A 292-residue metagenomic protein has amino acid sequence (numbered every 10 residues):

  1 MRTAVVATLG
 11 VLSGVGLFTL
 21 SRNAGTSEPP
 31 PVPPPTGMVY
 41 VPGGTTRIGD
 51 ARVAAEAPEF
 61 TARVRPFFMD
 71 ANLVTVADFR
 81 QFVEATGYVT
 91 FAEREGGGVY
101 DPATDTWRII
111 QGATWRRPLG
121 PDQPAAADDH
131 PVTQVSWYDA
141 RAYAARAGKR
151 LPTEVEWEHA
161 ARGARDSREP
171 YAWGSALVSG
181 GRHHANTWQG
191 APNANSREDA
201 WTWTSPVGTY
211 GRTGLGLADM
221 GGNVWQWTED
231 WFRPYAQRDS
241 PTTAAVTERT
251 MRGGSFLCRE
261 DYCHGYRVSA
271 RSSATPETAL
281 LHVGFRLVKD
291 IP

Functional and structural regions predicted by a protein language model:
M1-V155, S272-P292: Extended beta-strand/loop cores of jelly-roll/beta-sandwich
V39-V41, R47, V89, R94-S269 (+1 more regions): Functional-site microenvironments in short loops/helix caps that host divalent-cation chemistry
